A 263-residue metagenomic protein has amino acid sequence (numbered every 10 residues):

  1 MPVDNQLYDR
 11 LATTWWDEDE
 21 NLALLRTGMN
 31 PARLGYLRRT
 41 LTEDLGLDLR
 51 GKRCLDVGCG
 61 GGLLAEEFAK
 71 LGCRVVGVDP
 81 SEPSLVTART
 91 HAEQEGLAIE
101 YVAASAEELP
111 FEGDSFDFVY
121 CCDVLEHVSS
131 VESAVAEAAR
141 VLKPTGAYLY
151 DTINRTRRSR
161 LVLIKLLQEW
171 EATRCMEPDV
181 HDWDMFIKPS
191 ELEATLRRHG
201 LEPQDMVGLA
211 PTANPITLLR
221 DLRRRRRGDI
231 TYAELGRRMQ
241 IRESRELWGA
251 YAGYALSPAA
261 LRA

Functional and structural regions predicted by a protein language model:
M1-E20: N-terminal, positively charged/glycine-rich alpha-helical extensions of SAM-dependent methyltransferases
T27-R50: Conserved alpha-helix/loop element of class I SAM-dependent methyltransferases that forms part of the SAM/SAH-binding
L55, L63-E108: Class I SAM-dependent methyltransferase SAM/SAH-binding core
E95, A194, R198, P203-A263: A C-terminal cap/extension of S-adenosyl-L-methionine-dependent methyltransferases that defines the acceptor-substrate
Y120: A conserved beta-strand element that flanks and buttresses the S-adenosyl-L-methionine
E132-P144: A short glycine-rich, Lys/Arg-flanked "PGG" loop and its adjoining helix->strand segment in the class I
A147-A172: Conserved class I S-adenosyl-L-methionine
T152, A172-E191: Acceptor-substrate binding/catalytic loop of class I
